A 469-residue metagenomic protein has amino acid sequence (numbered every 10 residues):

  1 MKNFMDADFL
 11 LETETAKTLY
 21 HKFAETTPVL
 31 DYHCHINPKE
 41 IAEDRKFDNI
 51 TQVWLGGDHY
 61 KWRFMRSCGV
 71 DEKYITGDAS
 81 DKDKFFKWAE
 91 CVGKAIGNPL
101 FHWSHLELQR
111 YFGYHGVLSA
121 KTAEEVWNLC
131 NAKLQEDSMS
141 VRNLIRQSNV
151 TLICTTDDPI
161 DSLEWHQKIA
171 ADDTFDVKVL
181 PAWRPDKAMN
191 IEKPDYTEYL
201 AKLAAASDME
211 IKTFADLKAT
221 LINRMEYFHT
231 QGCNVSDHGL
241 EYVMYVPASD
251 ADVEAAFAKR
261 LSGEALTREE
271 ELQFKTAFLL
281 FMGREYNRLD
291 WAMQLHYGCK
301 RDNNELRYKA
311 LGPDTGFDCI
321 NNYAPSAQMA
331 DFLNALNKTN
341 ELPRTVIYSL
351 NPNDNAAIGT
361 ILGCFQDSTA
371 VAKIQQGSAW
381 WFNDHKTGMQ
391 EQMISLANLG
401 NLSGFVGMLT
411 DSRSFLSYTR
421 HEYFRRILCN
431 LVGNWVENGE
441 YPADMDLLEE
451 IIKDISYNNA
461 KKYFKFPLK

Functional and structural regions predicted by a protein language model:
K2-L289, E341-P343, I347-G359, G363-K469: Metal-cofactor-binding active-site regions of metalloenzymes
E270, G316-C319: Metal/cofactor-centered catalytic core regions of large enzymes
M293-L295: C-terminal amphipathic alpha-helical interaction region
N304: Hard-cation-handling environments
Y308-G316: Short glycine/proline- and charge-enriched loop/turn segments that cap or connect secondary-structure elements
Y323-M329: Divalent-cation-assisted or electrostatically stabilized phosphate/pyrophosphate-binding catalytic cores
F332-K338: Short, basic/hydrophobic alpha-helical segments
